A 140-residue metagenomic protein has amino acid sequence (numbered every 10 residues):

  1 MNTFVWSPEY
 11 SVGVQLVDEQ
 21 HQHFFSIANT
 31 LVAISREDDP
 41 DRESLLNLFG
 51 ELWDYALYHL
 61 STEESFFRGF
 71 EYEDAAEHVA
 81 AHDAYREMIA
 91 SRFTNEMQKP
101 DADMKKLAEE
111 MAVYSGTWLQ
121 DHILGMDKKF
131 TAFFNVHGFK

Functional and structural regions predicted by a protein language model:
M1-K140: Small-residue-biased structural context
